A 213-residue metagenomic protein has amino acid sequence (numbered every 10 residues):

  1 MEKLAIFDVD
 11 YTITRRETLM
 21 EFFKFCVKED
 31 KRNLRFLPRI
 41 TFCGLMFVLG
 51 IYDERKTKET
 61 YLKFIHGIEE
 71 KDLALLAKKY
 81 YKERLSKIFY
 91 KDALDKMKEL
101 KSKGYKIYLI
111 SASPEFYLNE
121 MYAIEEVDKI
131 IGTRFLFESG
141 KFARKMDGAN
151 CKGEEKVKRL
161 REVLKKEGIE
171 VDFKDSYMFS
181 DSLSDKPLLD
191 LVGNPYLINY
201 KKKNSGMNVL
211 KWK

Functional and structural regions predicted by a protein language model:
M1-L49: Active-site neighborhood of HAD-like aspartate-dependent phosphohydrolases
E2, K82-Y108, A112-K213: C-terminal cap/substrate-recognition subdomain and adjoining C-terminal extension of metal-dependent phosphatase-like
Y11, L73, I130: A residue-level signal for conserved active-site and pocket-lining positions in enzyme catalytic cores
F23-K24, L62, G193: Amphipathic alpha-helical segments within well-ordered protein domains
V48-T57: Small-residue-rich anion-binding loops in enzyme active sites
T57-K91: Metal-dependent phosphoesterase signature
